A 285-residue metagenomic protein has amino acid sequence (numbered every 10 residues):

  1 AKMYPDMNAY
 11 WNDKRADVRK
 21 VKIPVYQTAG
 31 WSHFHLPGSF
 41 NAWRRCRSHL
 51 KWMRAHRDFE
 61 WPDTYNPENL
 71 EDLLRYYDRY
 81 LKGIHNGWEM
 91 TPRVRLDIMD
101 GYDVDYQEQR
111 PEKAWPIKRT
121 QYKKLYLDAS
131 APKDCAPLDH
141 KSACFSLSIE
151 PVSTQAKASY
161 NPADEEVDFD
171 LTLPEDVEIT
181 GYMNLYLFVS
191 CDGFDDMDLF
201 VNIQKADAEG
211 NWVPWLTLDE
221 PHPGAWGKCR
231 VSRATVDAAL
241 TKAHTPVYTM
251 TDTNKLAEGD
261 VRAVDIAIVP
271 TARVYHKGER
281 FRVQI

Functional and structural regions predicted by a protein language model:
A1-E89, R93-L96: Active-site-proximal cap/loop segments of hydrolase catalytic domains
P62-I285: C-terminal, loop-rich substrate-recognition/catalytic regions characterized by aromatic stacking residues
